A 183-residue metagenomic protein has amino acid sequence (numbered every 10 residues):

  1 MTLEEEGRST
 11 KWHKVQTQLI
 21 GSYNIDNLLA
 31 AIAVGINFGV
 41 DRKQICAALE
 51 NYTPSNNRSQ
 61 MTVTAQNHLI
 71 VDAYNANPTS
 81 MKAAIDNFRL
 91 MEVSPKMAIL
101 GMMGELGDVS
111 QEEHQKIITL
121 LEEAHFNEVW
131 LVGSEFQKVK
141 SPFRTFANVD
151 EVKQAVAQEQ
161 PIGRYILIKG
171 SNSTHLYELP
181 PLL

Functional and structural regions predicted by a protein language model:
M1-W12, S55-N56: Extended acidic/charged loop-beta regions that coordinate divalent cations and stabilize anionic phosphate/carboxylate
Q18-L183: ATP-dependent carboxylate-amine ligase
